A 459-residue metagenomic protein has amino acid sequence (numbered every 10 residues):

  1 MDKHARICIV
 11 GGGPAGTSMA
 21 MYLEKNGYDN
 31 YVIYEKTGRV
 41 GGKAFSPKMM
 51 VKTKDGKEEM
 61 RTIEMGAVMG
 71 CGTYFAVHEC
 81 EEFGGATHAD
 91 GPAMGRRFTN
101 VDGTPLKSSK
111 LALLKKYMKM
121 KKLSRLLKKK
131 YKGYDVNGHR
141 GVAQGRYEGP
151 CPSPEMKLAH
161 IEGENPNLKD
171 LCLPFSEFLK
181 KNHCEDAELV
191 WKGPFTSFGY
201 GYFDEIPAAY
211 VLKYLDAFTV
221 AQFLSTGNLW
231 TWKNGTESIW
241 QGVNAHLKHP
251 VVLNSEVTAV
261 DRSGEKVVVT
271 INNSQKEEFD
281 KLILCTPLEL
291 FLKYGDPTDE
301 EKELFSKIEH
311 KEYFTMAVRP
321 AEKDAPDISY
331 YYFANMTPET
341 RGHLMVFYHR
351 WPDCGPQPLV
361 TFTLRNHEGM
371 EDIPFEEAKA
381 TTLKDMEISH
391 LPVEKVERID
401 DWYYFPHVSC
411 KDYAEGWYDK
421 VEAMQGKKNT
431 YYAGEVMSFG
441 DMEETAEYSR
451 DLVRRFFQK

Functional and structural regions predicted by a protein language model:
A5-I33: N-terminal Rossmann-like FAD-binding beta1-loop-alpha1 element of flavoenzymes
A15, R39, E289: Conserved Rossmann-like nucleotide-cofactor binding loop
E24-M50: Glycine-rich FAD pyrophosphate-binding loop
N26, T258-D372: Mid-domain catalytic core of redox enzymes that form a hydrophobic substrate pocket/lid adjacent to a catalytic redox
K43-S46, K52-G91: Conserved FAD-binding subdomain of flavin-dependent enzymes
H78, E82-E205: Mobile amphipathic helical/loop "lid" adjacent to a hydrophobic cofactor/ligand pocket
D216-K266: Helical element adjacent to the flavin cofactor pocket in flavoenzyme catalytic cores
Y348-K459: Conserved flavin/dinucleotide-binding core of flavoenzymes
